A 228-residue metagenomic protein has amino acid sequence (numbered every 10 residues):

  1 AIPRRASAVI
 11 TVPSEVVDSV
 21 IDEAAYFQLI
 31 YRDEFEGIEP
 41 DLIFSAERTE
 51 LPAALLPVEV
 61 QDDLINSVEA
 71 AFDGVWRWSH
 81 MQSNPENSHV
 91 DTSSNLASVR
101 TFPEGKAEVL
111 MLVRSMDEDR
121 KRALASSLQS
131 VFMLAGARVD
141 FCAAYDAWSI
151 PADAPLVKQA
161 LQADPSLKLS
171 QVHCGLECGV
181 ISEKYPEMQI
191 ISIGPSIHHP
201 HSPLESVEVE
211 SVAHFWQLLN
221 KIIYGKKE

Functional and structural regions predicted by a protein language model:
A1-I2, A53-V60, S149-A154, E177-K184 (+1 more regions): Short, solvent-exposed polar/charged micro-motifs at secondary-structure junctions
A1-V113: Midchain, well-structured core segments that form catalytic/ion-binding scaffolds
P13, V17, D62-Q82, R122-S130 (+1 more regions): His/Asp/Glu-rich mid-to-C-terminal helical/loop segments that flank catalytic regions of hydrolases
S19, E23-E34, S127-A135, P155 (+4 more regions): Generic non-transmembrane alpha-helical segments
F44-E47, N84, F132-L134, Y145-P151 (+3 more regions): Low-complexity, flexible helical/coil segments
H89-V172, C178-G179: Substrate-recognition/cap regions that form aromatic- and gly/pro-loop-enriched pockets for small-molecule ligands
S93, A97-A107, L112, A163-Y224: Zn-dependent metallopeptidase/amidohydrolase metal-coordination segment
